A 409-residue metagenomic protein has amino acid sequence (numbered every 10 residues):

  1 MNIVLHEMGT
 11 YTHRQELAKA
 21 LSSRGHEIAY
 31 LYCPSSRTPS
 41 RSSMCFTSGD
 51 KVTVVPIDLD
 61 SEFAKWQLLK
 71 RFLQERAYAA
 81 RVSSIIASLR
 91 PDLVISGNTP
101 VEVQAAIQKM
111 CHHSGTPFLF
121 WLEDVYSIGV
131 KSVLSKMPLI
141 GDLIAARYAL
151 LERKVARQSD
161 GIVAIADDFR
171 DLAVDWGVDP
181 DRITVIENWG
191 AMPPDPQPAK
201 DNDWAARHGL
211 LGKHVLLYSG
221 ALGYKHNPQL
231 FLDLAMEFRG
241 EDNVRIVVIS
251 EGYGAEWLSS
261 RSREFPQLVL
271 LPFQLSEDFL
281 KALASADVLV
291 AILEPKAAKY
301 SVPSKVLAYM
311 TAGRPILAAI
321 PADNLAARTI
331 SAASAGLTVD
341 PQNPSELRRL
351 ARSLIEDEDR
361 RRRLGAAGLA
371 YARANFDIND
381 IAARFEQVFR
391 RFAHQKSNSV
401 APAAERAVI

Functional and structural regions predicted by a protein language model:
M1-D50, D233, F238-G240, A403-I409: N-terminal subdomain of nucleotide-sugar transferases
T12, H226, F273-A284, L289-M310 (+1 more regions): Nucleotide-sugar-dependent
E62-Q67, T116-A149, P193: Acceptor-binding helix/loop patch of EC 2.4 sugar-transfer enzymes, predominantly nucleotide-sugar-dependent
A105, K109-H113, D142-A164: Membrane-proximal helix-turn-helix segments that form the acceptor-binding/catalytic region of lipid-linked
D168, I186-W189: Carbohydrate-associated surface elements
R207-H226, L232-M236, V247: Conserved donor-binding/catalytic core segment of Leloir-type glycosyltransferases
N243, S250, A255-L280: Nucleotide-activated donor-binding/catalytic signature segment of Leloir-type glycosyltransferases, i.e., the conserved
E346-R349, S353, R360-A374, Q387: A short, well-ordered alpha-helix in the C-terminal region of glycosyltransferases
